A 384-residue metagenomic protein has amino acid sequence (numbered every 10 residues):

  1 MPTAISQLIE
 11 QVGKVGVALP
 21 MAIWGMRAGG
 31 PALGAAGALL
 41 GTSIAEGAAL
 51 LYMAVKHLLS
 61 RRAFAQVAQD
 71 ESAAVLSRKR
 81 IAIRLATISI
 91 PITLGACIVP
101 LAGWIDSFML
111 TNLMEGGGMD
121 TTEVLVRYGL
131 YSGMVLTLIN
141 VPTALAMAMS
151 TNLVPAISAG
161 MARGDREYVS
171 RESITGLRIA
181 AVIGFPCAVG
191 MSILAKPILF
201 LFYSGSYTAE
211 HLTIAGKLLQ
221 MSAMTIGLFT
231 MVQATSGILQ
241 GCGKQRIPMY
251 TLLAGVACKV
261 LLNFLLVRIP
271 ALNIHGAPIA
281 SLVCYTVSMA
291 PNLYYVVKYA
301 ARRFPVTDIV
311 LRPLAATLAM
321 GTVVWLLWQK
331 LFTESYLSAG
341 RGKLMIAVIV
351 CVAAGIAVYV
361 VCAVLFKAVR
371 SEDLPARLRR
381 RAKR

Functional and structural regions predicted by a protein language model:
M1-P20, A234-F264, H275-P278, L282: Alpha-helical transmembrane segments of multi-pass membrane transporters/permeases
G13, A32-A74, R80-L85, E172-F202 (+2 more regions): Short alpha-helical transmembrane segments in multi-pass integral membrane proteins
A18-I23, N263-F264, T317-E334: Hydrophobic alpha-helical transmembrane segments in multi-pass integral membrane proteins
A22-P31, T93, C97-P142, A159 (+2 more regions): Helix-terminus/linker motif at the lipid-water interface of multi-pass membrane proteins
T143-D165, S236: Helix-loop junctions and terminal segments of transmembrane helices in multi-pass membrane transport/translocation
S192-I226, L337-A339: Interfacial segments at transmembrane-helix termini and the short loops linking adjacent helices
V232-G243, L293-I309, V369: Alpha-helical transmembrane segments
L326-R384: Membrane-proximal transmembrane or re-entrant/amphipathic helices at the cytosolic face
